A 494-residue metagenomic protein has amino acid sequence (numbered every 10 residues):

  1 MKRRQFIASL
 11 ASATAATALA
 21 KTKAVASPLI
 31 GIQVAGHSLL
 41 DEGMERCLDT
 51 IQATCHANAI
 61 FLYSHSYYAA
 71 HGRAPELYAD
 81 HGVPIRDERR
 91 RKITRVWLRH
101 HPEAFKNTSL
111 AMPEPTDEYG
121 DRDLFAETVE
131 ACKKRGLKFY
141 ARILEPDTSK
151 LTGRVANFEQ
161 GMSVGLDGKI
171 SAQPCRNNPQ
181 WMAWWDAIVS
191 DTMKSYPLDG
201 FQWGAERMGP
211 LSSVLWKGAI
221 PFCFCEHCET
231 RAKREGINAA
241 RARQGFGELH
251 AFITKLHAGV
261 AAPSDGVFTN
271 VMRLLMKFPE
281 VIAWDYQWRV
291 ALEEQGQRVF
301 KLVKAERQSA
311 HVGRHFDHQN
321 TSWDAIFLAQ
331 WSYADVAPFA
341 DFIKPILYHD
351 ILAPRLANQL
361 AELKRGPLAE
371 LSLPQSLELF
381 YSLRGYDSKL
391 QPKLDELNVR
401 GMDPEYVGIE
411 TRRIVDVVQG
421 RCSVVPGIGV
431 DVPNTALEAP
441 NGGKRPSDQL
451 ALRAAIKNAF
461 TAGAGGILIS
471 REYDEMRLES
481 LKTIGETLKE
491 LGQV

Functional and structural regions predicted by a protein language model:
Q5-A24: N-terminal export signals
R46-A69, S195, A462-G466: Catalytic domains of carbohydrate-active enzymes, especially glycoside hydrolases
A57-D117: Aromatic-lined carbohydrate-binding/catalytic grooves of carbohydrate-active enzymes
G72-I93, D147-K169, E206-N270, L356-L371 (+1 more regions): Aromatic- and acidic-residue-enriched segments that line the glycan-binding/catalytic groove of carbohydrate-active
A111-E114, Y140-Y196: Active-site-adjacent "subsite" loops/lids of carbohydrate-active enzymes
Y140-L144, T148, Q202, G245-H250 (+2 more regions): Aromatic-lined carbohydrate-recognition surfaces of secreted/lumenal glycan-active proteins
P279, H311-N320, L377-N398, E410-P446: Active-site clefts of carbohydrate-active enzymes
A340-P354, R400-R413, G420-E486: Substrate-binding cleft of secreted/luminal carbohydrate-active enzymes
